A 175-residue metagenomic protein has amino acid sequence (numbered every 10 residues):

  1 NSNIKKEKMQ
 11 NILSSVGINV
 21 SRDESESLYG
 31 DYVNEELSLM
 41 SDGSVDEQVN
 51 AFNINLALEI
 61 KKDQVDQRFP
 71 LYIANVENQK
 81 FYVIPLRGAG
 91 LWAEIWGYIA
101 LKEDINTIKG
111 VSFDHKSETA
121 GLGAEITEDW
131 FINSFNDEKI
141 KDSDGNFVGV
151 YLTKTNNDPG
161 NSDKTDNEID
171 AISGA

Functional and structural regions predicted by a protein language model:
N1-A175: Flexible, solvent-exposed loop/hinge segments and secondary-structure transition points
